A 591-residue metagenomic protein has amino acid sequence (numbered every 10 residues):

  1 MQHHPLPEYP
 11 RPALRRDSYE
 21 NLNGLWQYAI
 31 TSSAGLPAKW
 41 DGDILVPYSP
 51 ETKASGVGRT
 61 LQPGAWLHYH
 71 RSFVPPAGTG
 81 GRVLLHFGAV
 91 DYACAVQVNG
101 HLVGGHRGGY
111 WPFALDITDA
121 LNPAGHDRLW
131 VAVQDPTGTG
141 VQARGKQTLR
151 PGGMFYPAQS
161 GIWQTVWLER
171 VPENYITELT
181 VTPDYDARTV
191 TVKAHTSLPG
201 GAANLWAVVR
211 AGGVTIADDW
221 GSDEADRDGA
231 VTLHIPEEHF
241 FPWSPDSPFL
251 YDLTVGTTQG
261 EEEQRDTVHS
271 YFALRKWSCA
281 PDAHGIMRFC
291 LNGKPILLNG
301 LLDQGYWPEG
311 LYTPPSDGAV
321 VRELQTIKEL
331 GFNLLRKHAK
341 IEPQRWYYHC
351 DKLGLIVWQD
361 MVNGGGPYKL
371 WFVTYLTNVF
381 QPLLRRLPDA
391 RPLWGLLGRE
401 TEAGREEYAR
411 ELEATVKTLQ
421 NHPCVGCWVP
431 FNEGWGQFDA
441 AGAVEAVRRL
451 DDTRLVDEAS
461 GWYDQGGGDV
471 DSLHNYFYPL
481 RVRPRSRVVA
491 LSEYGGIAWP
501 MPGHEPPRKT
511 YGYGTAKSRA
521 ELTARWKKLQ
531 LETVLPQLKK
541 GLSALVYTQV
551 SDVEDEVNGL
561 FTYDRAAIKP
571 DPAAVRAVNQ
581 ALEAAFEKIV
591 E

Functional and structural regions predicted by a protein language model:
M1-A54, A132, P136-V141, G212-V214 (+4 more regions): Accessory carbohydrate-binding/adhesion or oligomerization-edge regions at the termini of glycan-active proteins
E8-A13, Q27-S33, R59-Y175, P199 (+4 more regions): Accessory beta-strand-rich segments of carbohydrate-active enzymes
V96-V98, T189-S222: Beta-strand-rich binding/interaction modules
L115-A120, T232-P248: Signal that preferentially marks extracellular ectodomain short beta-strand elements of beta-sandwich modules
R128-V131, S247-Q259: Short, aromatic- and glycine-rich surface loops/edge beta-strands on solvent-exposed regions
R170-G200, A283-R288, L582-V590: Surface beta-strand/loop "capping" patches
L179-T180, T254-I327, A581, K588: N-terminal carbohydrate-binding accessory modules
L334-N579, A585-V590: Substrate-binding/catalytic cleft of secreted carbohydrate-active enzymes, primarily glycoside hydrolases
